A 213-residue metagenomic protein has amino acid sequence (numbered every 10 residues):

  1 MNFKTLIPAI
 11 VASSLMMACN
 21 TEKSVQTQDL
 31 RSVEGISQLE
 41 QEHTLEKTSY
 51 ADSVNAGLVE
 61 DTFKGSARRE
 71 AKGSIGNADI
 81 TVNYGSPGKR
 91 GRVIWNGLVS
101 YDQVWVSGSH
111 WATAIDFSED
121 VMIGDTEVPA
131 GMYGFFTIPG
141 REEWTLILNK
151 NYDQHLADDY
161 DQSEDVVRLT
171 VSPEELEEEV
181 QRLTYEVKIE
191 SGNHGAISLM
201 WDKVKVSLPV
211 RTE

Functional and structural regions predicted by a protein language model:
M1-I7: Bacterial N-terminal signal peptides that target proteins for export
L15-A18: C-terminal motif of bacterial Sec signal peptides marking the signal peptidase cleavage site
N20-E22: Bacterial signal peptide processing site
T27-D52: Post-signal peptide N-terminal segment of mature Sec-exported envelope proteins
V54-S74, T113-S118: Short acidic, Pro/Gly- and aromatic-enriched capping/linker segments at domain boundaries
R69-R90, I94: Early exported N-terminus immediately downstream of N-terminal targeting peptides
S100-Q154, D159: Mid-length scaffold segments of soluble, non-membrane domains
D153-H194, S198: Surface-exposed, gly/pro-biased binding rims or lids
